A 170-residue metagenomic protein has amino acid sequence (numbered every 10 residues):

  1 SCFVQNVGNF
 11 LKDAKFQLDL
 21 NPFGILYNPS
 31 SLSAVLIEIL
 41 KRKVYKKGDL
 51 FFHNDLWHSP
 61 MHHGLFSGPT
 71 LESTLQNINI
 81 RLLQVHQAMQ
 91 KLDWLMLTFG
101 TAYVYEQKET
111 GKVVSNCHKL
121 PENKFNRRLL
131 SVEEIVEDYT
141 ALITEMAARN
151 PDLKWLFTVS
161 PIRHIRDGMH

Functional and structural regions predicted by a protein language model:
F3-H170: Extracellular glycan-modifying ectodomains
